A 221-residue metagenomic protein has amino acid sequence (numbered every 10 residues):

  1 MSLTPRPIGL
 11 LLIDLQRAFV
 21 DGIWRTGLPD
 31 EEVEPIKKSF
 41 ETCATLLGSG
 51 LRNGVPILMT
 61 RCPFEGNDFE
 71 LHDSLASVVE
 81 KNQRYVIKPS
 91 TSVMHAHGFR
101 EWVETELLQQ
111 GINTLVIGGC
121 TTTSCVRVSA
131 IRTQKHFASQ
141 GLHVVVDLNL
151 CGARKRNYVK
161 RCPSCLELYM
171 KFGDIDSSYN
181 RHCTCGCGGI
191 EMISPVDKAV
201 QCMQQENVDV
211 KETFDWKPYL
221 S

Functional and structural regions predicted by a protein language model:
S2-G9, R52-N53, F64-S221: Active-site-adjacent betaalpha module
R6-L10, I23-M59: A short alpha/beta connector and helix-capping loop motif
I13, T60-P63: Acidic/polar N-terminal loop/beta-strand segments that form early-domain functional surfaces
L15-I23: Short acidic, Gly/Ser-rich segments with clustered Asp/Glu that frequently serve as metal-coordination loops in enzyme
